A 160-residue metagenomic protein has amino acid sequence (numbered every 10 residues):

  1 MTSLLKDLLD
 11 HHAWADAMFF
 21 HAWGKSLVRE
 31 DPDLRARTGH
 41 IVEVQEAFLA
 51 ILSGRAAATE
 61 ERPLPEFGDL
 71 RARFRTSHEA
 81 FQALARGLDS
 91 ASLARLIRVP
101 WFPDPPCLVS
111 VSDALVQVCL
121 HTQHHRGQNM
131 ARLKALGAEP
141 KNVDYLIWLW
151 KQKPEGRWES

Functional and structural regions predicted by a protein language model:
T2-K6, F67: Active-site rim elements
K6-R62, F102-S160: Short, contiguous alpha-helical
A56-P100: Helix-adjacent hinge/juxtasegments
